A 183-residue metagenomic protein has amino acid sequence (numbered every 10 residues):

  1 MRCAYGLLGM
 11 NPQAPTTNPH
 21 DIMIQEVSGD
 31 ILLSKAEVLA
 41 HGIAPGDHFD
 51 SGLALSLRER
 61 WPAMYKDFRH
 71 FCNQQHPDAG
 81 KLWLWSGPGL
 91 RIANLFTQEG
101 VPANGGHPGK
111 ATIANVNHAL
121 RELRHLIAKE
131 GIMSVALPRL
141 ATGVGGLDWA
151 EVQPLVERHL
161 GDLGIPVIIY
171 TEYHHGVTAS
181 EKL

Functional and structural regions predicted by a protein language model:
R2-L183: Macrodomain-like recognition of ADP-ribose-binding/processing modules
